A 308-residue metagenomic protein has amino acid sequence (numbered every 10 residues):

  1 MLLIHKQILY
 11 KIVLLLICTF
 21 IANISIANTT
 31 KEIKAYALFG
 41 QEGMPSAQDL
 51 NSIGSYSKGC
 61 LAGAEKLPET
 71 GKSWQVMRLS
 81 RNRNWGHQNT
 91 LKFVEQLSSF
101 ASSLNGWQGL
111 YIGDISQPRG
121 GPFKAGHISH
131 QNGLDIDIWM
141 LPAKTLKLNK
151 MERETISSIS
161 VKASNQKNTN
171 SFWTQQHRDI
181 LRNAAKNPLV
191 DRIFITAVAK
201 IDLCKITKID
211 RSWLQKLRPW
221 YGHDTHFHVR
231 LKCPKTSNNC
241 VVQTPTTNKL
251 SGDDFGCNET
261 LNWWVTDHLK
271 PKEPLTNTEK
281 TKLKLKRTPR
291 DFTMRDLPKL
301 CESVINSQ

Functional and structural regions predicted by a protein language model:
L2-V13: Bacterial N-terminal signal peptides that target proteins for export
I12-N23: Bacterial N-terminal signal peptides
N28-A35, E152-Q308: Catalytic cores and adjacent binding grooves of peptidoglycan-active enzymes
T29-D49: Short N-terminal segments immediately surrounding and downstream of signal-peptide cleavage
A35, Q41, F93-G126, F194-L214: Extended, low-complexity, intrinsically disordered C-terminal regulatory tails of eukaryotic serine/threonine kinases
E42-G113, W173-N183, N187: Active-site acidic/histidine clusters and adjacent loop/turn architecture that either coordinate catalytic ions
N105-W107, Q131-D135, D224-H226: Extracytoplasmic
Q117-N170, V229: Acidic/His-rich structured neighborhood in mature extracellular/periplasmic domains
